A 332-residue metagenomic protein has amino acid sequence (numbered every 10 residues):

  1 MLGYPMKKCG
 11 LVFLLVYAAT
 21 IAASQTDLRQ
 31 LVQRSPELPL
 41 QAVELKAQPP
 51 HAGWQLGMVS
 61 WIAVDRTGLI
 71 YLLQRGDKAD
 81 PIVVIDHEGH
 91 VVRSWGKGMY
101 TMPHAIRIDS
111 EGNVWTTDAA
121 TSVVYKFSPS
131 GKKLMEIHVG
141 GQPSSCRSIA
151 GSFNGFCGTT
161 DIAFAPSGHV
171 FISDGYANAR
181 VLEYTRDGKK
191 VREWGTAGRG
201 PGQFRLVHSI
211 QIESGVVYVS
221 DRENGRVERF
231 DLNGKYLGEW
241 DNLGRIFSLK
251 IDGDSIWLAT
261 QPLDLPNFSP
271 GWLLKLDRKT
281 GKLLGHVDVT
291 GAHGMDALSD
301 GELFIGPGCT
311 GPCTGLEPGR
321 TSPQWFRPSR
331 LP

Functional and structural regions predicted by a protein language model:
Q25-E44: Blade/loop signatures of beta-propeller domains
Q41-A47, R93-G96, L134-Q142, V191-T196 (+2 more regions): Beta-propeller fold detector
A52-T67, G98-N113, Q142-H169, R199-G215 (+4 more regions): Beta-rich, blade/repeat-based domains predominating in secreted/periplasmic proteins but also intracellular
L72-G76, T116-A119, I172-G175, V217-R222 (+2 more regions): Conserved beta-strand positions in repeat-built beta-propeller and related beta-rich domains
L72-V92: Beta-propeller domains
D80-V83, V123-Y125, A179-E183, R226-E228 (+3 more regions): A short loop-to-beta-strand structural motif that recurs across blades of beta-propeller domains
I85-H90, S128-K132, T185-K189, D231-K235 (+3 more regions): Short loop/turn segments that connect beta-strands within beta-propeller blades
A292-P332: Blade-level signature of beta-propeller repeat domains, shared across WD40, Kelch, NHL, RCC1 and BNR/Asp-box propellers
